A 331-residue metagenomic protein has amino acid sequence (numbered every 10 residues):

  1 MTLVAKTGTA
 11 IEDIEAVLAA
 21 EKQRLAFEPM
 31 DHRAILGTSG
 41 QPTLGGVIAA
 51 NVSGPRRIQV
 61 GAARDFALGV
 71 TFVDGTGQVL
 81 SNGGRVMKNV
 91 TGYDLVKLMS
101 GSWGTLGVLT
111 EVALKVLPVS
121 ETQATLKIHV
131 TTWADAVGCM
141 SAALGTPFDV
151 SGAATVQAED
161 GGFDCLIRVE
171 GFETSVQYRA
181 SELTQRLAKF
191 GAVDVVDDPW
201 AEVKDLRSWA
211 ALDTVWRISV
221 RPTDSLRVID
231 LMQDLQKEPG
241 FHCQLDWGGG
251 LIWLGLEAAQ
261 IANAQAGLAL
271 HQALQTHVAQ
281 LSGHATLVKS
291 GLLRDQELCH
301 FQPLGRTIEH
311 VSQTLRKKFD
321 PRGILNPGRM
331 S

Functional and structural regions predicted by a protein language model:
M1-G40, I48, V52-R85, S120-I128 (+1 more regions): N-terminal glycine-rich flavin-associated loop
M1-T2, V130-T132, V169-S175, P222-D224 (+1 more regions): A generic structural motif
G8, I167, L254: Residue-level signal for inorganic ion chemistry
A10, V47-N51, R56, A63 (+4 more regions): Gly/Ser/Thr-rich beta-alpha loop segments that engage phosphate groups in nucleotides
I14, D135-C139, A143, V176-L183 (+3 more regions): Hydrophobic side chains in well-ordered alpha-helices
M30, A158, S290: Short, ordered loop/turn segments at secondary-structure junctions
A49, L68-T214: C-terminal substrate-binding/cap subdomain adjacent to the FAD-binding core in PCMH-type and related FAD-linked
F190-S331: Conserved glycine-rich FAD pyrophosphate-binding loop
